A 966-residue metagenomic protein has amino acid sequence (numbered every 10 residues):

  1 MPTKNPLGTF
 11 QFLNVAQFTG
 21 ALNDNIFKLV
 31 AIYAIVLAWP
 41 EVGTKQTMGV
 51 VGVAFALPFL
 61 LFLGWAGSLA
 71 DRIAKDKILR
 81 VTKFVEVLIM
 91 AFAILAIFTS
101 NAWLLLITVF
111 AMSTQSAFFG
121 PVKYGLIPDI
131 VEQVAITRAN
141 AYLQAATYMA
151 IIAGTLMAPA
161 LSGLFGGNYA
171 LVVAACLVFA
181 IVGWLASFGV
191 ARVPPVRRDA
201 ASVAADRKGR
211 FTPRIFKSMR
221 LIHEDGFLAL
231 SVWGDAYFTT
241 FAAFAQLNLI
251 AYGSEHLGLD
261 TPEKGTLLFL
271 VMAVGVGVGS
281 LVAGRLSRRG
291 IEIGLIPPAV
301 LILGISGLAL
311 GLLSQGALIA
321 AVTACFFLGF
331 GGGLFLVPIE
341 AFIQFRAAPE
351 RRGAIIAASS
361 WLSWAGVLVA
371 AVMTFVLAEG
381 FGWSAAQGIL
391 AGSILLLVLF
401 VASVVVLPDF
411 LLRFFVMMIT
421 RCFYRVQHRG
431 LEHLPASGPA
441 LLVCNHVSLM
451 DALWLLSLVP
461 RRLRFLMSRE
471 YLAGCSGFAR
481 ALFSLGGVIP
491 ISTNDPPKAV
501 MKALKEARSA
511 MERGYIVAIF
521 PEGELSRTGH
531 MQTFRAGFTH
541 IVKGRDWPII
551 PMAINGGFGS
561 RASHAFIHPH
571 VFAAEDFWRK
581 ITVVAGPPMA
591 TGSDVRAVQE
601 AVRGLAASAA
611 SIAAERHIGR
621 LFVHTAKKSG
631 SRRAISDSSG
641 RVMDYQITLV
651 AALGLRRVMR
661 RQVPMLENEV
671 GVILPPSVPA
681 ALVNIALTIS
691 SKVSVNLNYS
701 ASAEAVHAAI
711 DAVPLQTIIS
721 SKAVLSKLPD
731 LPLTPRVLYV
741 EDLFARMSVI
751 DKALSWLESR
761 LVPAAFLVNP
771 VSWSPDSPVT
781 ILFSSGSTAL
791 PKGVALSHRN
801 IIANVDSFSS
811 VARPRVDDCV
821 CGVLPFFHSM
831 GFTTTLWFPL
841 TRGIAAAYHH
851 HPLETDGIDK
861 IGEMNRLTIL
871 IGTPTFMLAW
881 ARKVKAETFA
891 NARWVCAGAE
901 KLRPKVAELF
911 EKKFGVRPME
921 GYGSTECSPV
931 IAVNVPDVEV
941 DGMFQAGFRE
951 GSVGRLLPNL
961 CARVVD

Functional and structural regions predicted by a protein language model:
T9-K28, V51-I89, L104-G163, A186 (+6 more regions): Substrate-agnostic recognition of the 12-TM MFS/MFS-like secondary transporter fold
R421, K543, T648-L655, L761-A764 (+2 more regions): Conserved structural elements of the adenylate-forming
G477, E512-I516, R527-S593: A cross-family acyltransferase "interaction/gating" segment
G630-S631, L738, F744-F783, L790 (+1 more regions): Conserved pre-ATP/AMP-binding loop-to-beta segment of ANL
V642-Q646, V771-S772, V779-A803: Conserved AMP-binding A3 loop
V658-A701, V823-P825: Conserved AMP-binding/adenylate-forming
I802-C819, F827-T868, K883: Conserved AMP-binding/adenylation subdomain of ANL enzymes
M864-G872, A881-F948, C961: Gly/Ser/Thr-rich phosphate-binding loop
